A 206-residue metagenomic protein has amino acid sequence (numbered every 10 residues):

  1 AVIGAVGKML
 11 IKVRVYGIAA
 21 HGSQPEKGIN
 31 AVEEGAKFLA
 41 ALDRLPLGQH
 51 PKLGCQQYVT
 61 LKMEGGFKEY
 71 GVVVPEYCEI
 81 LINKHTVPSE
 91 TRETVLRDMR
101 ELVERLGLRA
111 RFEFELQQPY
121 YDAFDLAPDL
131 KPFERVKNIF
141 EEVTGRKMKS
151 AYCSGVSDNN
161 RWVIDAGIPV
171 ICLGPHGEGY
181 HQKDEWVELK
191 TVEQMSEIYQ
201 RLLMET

Functional and structural regions predicted by a protein language model:
V2-T206: Metal-dependent amide/peptide-bond hydrolase catalytic core, centered on the "pita-bread" metallohydrolase fold
